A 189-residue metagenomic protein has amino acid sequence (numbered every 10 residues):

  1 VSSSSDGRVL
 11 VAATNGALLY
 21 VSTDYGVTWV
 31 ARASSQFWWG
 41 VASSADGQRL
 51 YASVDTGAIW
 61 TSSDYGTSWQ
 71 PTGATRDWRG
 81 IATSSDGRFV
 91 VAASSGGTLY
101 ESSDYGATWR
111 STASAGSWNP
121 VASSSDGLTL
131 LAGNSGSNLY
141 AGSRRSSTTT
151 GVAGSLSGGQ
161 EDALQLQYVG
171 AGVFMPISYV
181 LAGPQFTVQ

Functional and structural regions predicted by a protein language model:
S4, V21-T23, S44, S53 (+5 more regions): Conserved Ser/Thr-centered positions that define the repeating blades of beta-propeller domains
V21-Q36, S62-D77, E101-S117, G142-R144: Trp- and S/T/G-rich repeat-edge/linker motifs of beta-rich repeat architectures
N119-R144: Blade-level signature of beta-propeller repeat domains, shared across WD40, Kelch, NHL, RCC1 and BNR/Asp-box propellers
S143-Q189: Acidic, glycine/polar-enriched metal-coordinating patches/loops that mediate binding to polyanionic ligands
